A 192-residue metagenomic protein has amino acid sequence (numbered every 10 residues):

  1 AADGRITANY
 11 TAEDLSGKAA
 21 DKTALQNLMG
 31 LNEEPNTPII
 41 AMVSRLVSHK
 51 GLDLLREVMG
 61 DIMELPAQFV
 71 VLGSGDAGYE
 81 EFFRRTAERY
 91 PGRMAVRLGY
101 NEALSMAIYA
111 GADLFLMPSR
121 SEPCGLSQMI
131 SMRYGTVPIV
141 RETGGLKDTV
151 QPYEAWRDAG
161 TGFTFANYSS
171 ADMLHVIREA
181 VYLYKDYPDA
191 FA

Functional and structural regions predicted by a protein language model:
A1-A192: Catalytic cores of carbohydrate-active enzymes across secretory and cytosolic contexts
